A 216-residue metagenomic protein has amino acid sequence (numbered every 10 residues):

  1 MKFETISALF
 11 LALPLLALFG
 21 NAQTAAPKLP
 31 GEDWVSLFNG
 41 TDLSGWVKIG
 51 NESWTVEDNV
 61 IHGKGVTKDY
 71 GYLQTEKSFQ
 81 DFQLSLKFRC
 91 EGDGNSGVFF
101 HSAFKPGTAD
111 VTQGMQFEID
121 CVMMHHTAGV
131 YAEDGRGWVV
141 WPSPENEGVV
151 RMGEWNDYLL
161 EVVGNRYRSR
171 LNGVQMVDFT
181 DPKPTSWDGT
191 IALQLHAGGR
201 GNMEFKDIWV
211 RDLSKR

Functional and structural regions predicted by a protein language model:
M1-T5: Positively charged n-region of N-terminal signal peptides that target proteins for export
A8-A17: Bacterial N-terminal signal peptides
G20-R216: Carbohydrate-interacting regions of secretory-pathway proteins
